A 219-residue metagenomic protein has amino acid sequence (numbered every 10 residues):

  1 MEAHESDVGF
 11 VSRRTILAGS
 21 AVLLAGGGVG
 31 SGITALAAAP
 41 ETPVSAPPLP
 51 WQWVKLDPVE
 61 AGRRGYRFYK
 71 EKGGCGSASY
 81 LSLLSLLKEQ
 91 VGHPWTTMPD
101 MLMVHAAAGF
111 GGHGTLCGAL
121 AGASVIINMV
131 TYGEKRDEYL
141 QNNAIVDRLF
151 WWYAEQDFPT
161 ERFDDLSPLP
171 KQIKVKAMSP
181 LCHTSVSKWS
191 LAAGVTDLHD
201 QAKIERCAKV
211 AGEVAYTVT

Functional and structural regions predicted by a protein language model:
M1-V11: N-terminal secretory signal peptides
G9-T15, A25-S45: N-terminal twin-arginine translocation
W51-L56, L86-H105, K188-W189: Acidic-glycine-rich active-site phosphate/pyrophosphate-binding loop
V59-H93: Active-site-proximal helix-loop elements at catalytic-domain edges
R64-G73, A106-T115, L198-I204: A short glycine/serine-rich beta->alpha loop
Y80-L87, I127, Q141-T219: Amphipathic alpha-helical interface segments
Q90-P99, I127-I145: Phosphate-handling active-site elements
H113-V125: Conserved phosphate/anionic-ligand binding catalytic regions in large, soluble enzymes, centered on
